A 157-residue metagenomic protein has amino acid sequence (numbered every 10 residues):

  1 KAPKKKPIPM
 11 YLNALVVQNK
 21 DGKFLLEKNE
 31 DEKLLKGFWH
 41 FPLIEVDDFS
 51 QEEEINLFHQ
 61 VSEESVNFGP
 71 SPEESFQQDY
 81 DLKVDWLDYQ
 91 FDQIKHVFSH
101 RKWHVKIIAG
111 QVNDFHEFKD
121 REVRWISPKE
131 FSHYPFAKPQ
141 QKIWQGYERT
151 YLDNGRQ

Functional and structural regions predicted by a protein language model:
K1-Q157: Intrinsically disordered, low-complexity, charged terminal extensions of DNA damage-control enzymes
